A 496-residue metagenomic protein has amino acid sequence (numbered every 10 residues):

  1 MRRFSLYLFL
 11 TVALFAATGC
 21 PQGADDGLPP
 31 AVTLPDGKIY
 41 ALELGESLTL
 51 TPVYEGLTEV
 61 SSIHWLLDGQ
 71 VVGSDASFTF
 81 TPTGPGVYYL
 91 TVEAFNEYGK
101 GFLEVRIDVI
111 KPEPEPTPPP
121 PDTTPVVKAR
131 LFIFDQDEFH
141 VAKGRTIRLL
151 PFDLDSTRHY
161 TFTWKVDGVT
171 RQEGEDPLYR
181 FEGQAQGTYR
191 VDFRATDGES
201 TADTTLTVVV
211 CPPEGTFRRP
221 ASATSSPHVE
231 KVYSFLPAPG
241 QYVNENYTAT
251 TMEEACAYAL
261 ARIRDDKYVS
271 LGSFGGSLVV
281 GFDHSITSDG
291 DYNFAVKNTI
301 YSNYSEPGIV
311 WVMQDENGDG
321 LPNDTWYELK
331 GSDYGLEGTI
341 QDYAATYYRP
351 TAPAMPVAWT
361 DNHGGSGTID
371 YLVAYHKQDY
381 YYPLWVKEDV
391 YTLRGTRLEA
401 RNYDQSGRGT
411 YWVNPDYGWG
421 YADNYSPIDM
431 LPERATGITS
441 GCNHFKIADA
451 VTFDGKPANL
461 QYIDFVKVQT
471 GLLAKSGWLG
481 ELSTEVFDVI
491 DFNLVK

Functional and structural regions predicted by a protein language model:
M1-S47, E97-L131, E214-G215: Bacterial Sec-dependent N-terminal signal peptides
G45-G56, H140-L154: A short beta-strand segment in extracellular, disulfide-stabilized domains
G56-H64, D155-T163: Solvent-exposed loop segments of extracellular immunoglobulin-like
H64-T81, K165-F181: Surface-exposed, flexible coil segments in extracellular/virion-facing regions
P114-P121, R130, V209-E306, K330-K496: A domain-level signal for the mature, folded cores of soluble proteins
E316-T325: Acidic, glycine-anchored loop motifs typical of Ca2+
